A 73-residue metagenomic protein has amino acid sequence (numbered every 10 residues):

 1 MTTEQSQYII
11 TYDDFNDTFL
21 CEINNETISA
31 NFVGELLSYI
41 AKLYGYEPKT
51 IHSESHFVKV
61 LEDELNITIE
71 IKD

Functional and structural regions predicted by a protein language model:
M1-Q7, I67-D73: Short intrinsically disordered terminal tails
Y12-I71: Acidic, low-complexity, intrinsically disordered interaction modules
